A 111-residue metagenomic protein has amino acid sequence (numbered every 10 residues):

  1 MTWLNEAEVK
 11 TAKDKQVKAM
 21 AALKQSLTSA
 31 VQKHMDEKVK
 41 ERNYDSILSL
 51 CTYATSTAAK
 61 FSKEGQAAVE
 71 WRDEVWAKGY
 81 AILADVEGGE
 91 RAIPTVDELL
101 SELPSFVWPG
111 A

Functional and structural regions predicted by a protein language model:
M1-A111: A preference for well-ordered globular domain cores that mediate specific macromolecular interactions or catalysis
